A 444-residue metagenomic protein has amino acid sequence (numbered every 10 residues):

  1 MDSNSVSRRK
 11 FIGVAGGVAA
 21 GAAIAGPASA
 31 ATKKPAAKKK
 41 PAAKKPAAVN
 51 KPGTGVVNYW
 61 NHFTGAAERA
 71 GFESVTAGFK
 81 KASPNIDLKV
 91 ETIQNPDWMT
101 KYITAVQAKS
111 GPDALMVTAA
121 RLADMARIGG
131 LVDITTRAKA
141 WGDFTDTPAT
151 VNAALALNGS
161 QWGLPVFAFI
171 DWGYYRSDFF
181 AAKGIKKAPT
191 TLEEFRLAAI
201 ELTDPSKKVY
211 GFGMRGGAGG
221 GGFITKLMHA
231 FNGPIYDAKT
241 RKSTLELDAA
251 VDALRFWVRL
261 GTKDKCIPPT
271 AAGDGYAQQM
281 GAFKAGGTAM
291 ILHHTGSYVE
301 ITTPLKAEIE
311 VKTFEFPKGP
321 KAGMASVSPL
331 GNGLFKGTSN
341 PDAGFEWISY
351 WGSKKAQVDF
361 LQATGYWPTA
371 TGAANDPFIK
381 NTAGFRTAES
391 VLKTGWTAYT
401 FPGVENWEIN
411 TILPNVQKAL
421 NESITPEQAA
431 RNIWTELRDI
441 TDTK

Functional and structural regions predicted by a protein language model:
M1-K10, A20-A22, I348: N-terminal secretory signal peptides
K44, A181, T262-K265, L392-K444: Conserved C-terminal helix/tail region of periplasmic/extracytoplasmic solute-binding proteins
K44-K51, A119-W172, K306-F314, P377-A383 (+1 more regions): Hinge/lid segment of periplasmic solute-binding proteins
K51, H294-E308, G319-N415, D442-T443: C-terminal lobe and pocket-closing loops of periplasmic/extracytoplasmic Venus-flytrap solute-binding proteins
H62, L122-D124, R255-E346: Extracytoplasmic/periplasmic substrate-binding proteins
S74-T147, A156, D178-T190, A282 (+4 more regions): Extracytoplasmic "Venus flytrap"/periplasmic binding protein-like
L157-V166, D171, E193-S243, T288: Extracytoplasmic/periplasmic solute-binding protein
A199-E201, P205, K242-A271: Glycine-centered hinge/linker elements that transmit conformational signals in sensory and ligand-binding systems
